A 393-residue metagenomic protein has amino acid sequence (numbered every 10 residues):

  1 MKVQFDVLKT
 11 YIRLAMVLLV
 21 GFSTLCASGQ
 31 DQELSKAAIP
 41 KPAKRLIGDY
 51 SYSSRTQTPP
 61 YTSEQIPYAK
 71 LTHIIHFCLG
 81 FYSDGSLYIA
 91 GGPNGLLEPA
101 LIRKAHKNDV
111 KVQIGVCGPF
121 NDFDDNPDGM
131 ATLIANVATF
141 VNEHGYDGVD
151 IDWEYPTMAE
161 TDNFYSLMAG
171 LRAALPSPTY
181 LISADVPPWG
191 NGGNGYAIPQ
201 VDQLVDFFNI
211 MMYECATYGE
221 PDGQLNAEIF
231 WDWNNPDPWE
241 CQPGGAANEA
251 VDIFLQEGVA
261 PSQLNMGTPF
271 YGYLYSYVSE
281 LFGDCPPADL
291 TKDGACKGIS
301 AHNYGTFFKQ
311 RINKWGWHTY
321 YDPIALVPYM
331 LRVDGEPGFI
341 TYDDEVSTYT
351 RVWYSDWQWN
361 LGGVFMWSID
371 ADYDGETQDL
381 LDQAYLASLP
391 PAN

Functional and structural regions predicted by a protein language model:
M1-T10: N-terminal secretory signal peptides that target proteins for export/translocation
R13-S23: Bacterial N-terminal signal peptides
L34-V141, Q224-N226, G245, D289-D293 (+1 more regions): Glycan-recognition patch characteristic of GH18 chitinases/ENGases and related GlcNAc/peptidoglycan-binding proteins
K44, L71-T72, N108-V112, G145-V149 (+4 more regions): Short, well-ordered coil/turn segments that N-cap beta-strands
S63-H76, G129-E154, Y196-A216: Structural recognition of alpha->loop->beta junctions
K70-L71, G219, L225-A227, N265-Y354 (+1 more regions): Glycan-binding loop/region signatures in secreted carbohydrate-active enzymes
I74, I114, I151, L171 (+4 more regions): Conserved, mostly hydrophobic/aromatic
D84-L96, A135, W153-F307: Substrate-binding surface in catalytic domains of secreted glycosidases
